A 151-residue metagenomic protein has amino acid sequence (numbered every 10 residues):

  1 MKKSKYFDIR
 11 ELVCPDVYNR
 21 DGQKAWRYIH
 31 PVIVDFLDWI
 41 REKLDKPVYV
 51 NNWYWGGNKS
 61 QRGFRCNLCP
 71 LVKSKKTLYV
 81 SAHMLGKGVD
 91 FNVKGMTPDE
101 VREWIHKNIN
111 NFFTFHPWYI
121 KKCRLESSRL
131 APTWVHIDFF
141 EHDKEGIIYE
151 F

Functional and structural regions predicted by a protein language model:
M1-Y49: Active-site acidic/histidine clusters and adjacent loop/turn architecture that either coordinate catalytic ions
V13, R65-L68, K122: The N-terminal extracellular segments of secreted preproproteins, especially immediately downstream of signal
P15, R20-D21, N67, K75 (+1 more regions): Surface-exposed loop/turn and secondary-structure junction residues enriched for glycine/proline
W26, W39, W53-W55, W104 (+2 more regions): A residue-identity detector for tryptophan
V34-K76: Extended, low-complexity, intrinsically disordered C-terminal regulatory tails of eukaryotic serine/threonine kinases
Y79-F151: Catalytic cores and adjacent binding grooves of peptidoglycan-active enzymes
